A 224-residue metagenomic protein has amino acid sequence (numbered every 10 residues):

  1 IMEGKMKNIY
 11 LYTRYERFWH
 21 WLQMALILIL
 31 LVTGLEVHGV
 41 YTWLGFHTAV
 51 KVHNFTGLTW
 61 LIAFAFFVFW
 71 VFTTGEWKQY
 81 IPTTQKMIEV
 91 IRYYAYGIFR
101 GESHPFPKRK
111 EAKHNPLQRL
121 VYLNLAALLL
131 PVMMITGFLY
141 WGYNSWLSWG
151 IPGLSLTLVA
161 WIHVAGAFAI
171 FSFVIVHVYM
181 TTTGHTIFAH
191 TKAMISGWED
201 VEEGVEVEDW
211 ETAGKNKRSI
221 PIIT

Functional and structural regions predicted by a protein language model:
I1-T224: Membrane-embedded alpha-helical bundles that constitute the cytochrome b-like, heme-associated redox core of multi-pass
